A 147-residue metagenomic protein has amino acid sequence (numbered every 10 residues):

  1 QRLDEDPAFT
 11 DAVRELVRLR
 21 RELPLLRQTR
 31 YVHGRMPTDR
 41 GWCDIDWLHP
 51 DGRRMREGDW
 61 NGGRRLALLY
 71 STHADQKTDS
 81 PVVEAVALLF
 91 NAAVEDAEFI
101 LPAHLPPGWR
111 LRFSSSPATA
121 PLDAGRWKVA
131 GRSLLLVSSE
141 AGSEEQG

Functional and structural regions predicted by a protein language model:
Q1-G147: Carbohydrate-interacting/catalytic domains
